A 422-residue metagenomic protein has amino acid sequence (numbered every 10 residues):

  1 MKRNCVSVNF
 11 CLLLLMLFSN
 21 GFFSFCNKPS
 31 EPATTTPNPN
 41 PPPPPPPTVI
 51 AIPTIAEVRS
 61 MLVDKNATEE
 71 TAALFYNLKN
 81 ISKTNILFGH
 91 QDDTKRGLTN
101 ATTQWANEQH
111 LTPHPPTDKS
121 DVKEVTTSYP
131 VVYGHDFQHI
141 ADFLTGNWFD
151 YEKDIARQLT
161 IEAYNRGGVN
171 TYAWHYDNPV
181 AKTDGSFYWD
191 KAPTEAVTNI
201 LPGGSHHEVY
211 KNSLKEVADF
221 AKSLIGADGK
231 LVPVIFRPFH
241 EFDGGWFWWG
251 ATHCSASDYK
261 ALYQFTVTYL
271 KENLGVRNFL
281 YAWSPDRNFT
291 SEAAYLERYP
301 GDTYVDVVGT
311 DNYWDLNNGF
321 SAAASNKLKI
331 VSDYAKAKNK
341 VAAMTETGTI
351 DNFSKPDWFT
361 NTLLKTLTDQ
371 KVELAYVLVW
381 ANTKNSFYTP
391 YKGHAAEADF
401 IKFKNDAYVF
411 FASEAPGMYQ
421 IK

Functional and structural regions predicted by a protein language model:
C11-G21: Bacterial N-terminal signal peptides
S19-I52: Bacterial Sec-dependent N-terminal signal peptides
P46-V125, Y129-V132, D136: Boundary/entry segment of secreted carbohydrate-active catalytic domains
I86-D93, K340-K422: Substrate-binding cleft of secreted/luminal carbohydrate-active enzymes
A106-V122, D154-R157, D219-F220, P285-P300 (+2 more regions): Alpha-helical scaffolding within the catalytic cores of extracellular/periplasmic polymer-degrading hydrolases
Y133, Y295-S321, W380: Aromatic- and acid-rich polysaccharide-binding/catalytic face of secreted or lumenal carbohydrate-active enzymes
Q138-T268, E272, V276: Substrate-binding cleft of extracellular glycoside hydrolase catalytic domains
R237-P238, Y263-A293, K340-N352, V379-N382: Aromatic-lined carbohydrate-recognition surfaces of secreted/lumenal glycan-active proteins
